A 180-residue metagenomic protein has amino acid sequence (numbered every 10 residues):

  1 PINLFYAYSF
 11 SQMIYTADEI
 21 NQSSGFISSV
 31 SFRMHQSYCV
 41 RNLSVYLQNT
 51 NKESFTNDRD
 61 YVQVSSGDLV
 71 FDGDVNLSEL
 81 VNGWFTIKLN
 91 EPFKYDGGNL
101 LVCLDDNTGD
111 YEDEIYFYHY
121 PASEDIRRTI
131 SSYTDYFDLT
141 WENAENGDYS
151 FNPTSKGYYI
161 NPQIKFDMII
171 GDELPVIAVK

Functional and structural regions predicted by a protein language model:
P1-S54, N107-P175: Beta-sheet-rich sandwich/jelly-roll-like modules and their strand-loop junctions
Q22, N42-D125: Aromatic- and Gly/Pro-enriched, solvent-exposed loop/edge beta-strand patches characteristic of beta-rich domains
